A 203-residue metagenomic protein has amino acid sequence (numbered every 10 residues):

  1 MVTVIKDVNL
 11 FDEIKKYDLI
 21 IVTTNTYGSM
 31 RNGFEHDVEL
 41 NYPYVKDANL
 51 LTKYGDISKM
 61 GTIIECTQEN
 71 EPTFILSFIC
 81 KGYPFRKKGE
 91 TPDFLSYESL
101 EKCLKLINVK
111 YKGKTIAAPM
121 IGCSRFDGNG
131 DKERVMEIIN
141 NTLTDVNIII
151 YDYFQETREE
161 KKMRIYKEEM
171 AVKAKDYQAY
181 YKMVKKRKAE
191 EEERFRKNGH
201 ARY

Functional and structural regions predicted by a protein language model:
M1-Y203: Macrodomain-like recognition of ADP-ribose-binding/processing modules
